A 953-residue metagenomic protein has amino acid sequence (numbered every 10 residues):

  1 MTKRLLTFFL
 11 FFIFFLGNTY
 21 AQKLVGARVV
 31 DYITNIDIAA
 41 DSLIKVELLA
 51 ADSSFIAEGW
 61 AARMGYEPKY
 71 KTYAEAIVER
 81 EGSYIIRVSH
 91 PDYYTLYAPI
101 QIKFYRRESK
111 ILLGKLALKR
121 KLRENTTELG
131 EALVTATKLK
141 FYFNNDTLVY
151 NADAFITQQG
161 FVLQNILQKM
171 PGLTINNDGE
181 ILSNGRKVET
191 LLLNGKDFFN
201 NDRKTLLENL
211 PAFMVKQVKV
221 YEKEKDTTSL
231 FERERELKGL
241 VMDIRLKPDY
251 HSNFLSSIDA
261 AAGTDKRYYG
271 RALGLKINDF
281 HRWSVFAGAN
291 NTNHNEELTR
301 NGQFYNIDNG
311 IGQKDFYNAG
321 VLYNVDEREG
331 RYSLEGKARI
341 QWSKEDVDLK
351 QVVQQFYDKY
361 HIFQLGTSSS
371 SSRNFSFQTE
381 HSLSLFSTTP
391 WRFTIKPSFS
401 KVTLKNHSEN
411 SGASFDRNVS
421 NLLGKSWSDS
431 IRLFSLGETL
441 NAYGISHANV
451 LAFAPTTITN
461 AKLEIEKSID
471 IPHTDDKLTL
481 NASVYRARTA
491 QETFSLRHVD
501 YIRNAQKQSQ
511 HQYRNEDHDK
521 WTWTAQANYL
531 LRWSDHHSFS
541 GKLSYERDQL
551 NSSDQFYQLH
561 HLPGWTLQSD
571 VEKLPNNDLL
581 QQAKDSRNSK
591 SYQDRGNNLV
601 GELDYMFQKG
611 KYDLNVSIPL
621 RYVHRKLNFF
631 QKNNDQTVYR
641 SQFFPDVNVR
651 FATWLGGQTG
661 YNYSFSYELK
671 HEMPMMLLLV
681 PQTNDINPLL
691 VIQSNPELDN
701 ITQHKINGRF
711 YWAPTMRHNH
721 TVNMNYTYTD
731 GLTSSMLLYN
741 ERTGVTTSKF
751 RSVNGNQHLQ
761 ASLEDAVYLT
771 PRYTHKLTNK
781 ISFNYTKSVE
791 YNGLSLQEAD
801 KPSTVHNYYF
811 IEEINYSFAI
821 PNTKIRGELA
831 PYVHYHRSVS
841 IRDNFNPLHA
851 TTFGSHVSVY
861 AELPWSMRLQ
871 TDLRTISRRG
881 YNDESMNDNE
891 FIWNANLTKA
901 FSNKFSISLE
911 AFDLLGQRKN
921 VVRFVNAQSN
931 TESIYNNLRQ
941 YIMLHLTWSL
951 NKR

Functional and structural regions predicted by a protein language model:
Q22, R28-D41, L49-A50, K138: Structural motif
N35, E47-L49, H90-P91, K110-A154 (+4 more regions): Short, acidic, small-residue-rich periplasmic hinge/interaction motif at the N-terminus of Gram-negative outer-membrane
I44-E67, A132-L139, D197: Short amphipathic beta-strand segments in non-cytosolic proteins
S53-I56, T72-A74, S83-I102: A short, solvent-exposed loop/turn motif at the edges and junctions of modular extracellular/periplasmic domains
W60-V78, E180, L206: Short, surface-exposed beta-strand/beta-hairpin micro-motifs centered on an aromatic residue
Q164-F199, Q217, T228-E236: Extracytoplasmic beta-strand/coil segments of soluble accessory domains associated with Gram-negative outer-membrane
K196-E224, D279, W283: Short acidic/polar hinge/loop motifs at secondary-structure boundaries that mediate gating or recognition
N201-K204, E224-K266, H281-R953: Primarily recognizes Gram-negative and organellar outer-membrane beta-barrels
